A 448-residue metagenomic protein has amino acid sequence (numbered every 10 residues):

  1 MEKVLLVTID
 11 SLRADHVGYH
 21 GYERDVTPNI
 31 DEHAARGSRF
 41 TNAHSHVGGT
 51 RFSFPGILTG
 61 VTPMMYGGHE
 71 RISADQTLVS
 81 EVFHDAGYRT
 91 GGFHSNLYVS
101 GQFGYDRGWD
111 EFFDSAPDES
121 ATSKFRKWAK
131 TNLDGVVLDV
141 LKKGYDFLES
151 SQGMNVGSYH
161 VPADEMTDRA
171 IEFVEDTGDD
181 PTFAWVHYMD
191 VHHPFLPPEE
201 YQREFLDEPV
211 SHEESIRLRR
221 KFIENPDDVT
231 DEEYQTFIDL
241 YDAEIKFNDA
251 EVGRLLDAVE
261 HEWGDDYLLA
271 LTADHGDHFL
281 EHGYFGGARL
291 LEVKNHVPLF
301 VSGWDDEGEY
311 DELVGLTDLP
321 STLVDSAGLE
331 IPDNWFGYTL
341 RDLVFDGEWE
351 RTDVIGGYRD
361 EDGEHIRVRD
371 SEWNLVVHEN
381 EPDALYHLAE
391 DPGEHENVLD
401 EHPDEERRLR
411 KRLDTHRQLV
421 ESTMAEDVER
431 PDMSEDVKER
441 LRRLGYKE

Functional and structural regions predicted by a protein language model:
M1-E448: Catalytic domains that recognize anionic headgroups
